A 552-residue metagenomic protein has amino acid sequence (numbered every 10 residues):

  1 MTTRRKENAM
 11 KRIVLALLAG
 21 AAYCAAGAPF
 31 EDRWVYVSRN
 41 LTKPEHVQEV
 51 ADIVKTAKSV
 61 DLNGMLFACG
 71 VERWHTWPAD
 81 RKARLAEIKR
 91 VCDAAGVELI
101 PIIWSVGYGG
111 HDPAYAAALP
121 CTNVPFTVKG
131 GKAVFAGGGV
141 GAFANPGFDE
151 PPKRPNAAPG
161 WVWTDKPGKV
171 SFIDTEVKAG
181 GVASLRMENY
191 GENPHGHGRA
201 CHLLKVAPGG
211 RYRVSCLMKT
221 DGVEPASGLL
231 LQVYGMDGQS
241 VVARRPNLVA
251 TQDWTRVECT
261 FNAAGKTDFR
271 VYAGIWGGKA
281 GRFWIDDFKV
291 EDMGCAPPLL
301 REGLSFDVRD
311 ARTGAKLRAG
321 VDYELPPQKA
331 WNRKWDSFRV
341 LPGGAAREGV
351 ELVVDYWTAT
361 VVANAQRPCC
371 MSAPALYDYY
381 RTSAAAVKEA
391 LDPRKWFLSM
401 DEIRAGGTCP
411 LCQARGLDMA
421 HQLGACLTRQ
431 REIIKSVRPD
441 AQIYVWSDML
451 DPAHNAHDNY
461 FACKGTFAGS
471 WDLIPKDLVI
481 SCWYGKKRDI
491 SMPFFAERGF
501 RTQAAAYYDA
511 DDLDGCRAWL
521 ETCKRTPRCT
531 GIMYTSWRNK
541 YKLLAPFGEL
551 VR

Functional and structural regions predicted by a protein language model:
M1-A9: Short, Lys/Arg-enriched N-terminal segments with co-localized hydrophobic residues within the first ~10-30 amino acids
L15-A26: Hydrophobic h-region of N-terminal signal peptides that target proteins for export in Gram-negative bacteria
Y23, G131-R339, R347-G349: Extracellular and organelle-lumenal recognition/adhesion modules and their flexible linkers in secreted
D32-V140, P146, V350-L473, L478: Aromatic-lined carbohydrate-binding surfaces of glycoside hydrolases
V37-N40, S447-M449, C482-K486, A506-D509 (+1 more regions): Structural motif
L99, I443, T502-Q503, C529-I532: Hydrophobic anchor at the start of a short beta-strand that flanks the dinucleotide cofactor-binding loop
H454-A518: Glycoside hydrolase catalytic-domain groove-lining segments
A506-R552: Substrate-binding cleft of secreted/luminal carbohydrate-active enzymes
